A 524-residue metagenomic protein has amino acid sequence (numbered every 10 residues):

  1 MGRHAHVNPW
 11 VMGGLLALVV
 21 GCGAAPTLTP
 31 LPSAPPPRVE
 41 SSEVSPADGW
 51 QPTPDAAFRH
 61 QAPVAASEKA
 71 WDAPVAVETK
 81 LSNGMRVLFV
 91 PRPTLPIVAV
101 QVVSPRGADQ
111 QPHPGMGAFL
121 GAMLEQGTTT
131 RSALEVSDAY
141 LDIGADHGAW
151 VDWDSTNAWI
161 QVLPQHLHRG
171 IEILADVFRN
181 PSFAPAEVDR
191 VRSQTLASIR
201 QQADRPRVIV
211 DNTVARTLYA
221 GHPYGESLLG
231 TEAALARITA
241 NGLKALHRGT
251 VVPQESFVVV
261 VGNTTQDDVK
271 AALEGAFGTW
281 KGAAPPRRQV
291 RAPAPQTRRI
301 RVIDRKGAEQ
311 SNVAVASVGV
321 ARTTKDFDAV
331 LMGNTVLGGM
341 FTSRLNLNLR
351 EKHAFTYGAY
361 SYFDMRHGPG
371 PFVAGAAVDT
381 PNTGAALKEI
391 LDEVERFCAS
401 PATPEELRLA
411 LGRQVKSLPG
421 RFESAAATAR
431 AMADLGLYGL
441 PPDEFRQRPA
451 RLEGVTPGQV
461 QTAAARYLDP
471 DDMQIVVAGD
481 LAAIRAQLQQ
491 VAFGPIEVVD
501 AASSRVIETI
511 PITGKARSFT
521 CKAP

Functional and structural regions predicted by a protein language model:
V19-G21: C-terminal motif of bacterial Sec signal peptides marking the signal peptidase cleavage site
G23-A25, Q126-T130, Q161-R192, M340 (+5 more regions): M16/insulysin-pitrilysin zinc metalloprotease superfamily fold
T27-A56, V136-L246, A292-P293, T297 (+2 more regions): Acidic/histidine-enriched segments that form metal/cofactor-coordinating and catalytic pocket/exosite environments
P37-R38, E43-T53, A220, L228 (+3 more regions): An aromatic/glycine/proline-enriched structural segment found at the starts of mature extracellular/organellar domains
P54-K80, S198, R216-S256, R288-P293 (+4 more regions): Histidine-acidic residue clusters that define the catalytic metal-binding segment of zinc metallopeptidase domains
A99-P164, D204, S227-L228, M340-F355 (+1 more regions): M16/MPP (pitrilysin/insulinase) zinc-metallopeptidase core fold and M16-derived inactive scaffolds
Q194-T213, R291-Q310, L347-T356, R366-H367 (+1 more regions): Short acidic/His-enriched helical or mixed secondary-structure segments at domain edges of catalytic enzymes and some
R207, N212, A240-A276, D472-Q474 (+1 more regions): Non-catalytic, conformational "gating/processing" segments within enzyme and secreted inhibitor domains
